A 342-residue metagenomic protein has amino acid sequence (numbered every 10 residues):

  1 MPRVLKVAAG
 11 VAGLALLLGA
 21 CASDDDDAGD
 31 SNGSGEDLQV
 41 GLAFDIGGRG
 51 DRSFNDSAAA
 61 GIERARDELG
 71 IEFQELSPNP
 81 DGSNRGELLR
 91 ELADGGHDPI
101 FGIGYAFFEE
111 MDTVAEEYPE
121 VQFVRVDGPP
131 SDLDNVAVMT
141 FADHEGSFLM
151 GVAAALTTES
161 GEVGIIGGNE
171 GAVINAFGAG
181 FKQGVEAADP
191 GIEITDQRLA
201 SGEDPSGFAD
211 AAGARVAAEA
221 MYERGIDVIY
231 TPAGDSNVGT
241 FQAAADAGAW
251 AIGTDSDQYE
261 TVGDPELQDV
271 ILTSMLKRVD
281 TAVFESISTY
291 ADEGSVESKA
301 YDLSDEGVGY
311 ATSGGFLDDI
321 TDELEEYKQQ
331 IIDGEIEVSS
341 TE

Functional and structural regions predicted by a protein language model:
M1-V11: Bacterial N-terminal signal peptides that target proteins for export
L17-A20: C-terminal motif of bacterial Sec signal peptides marking the signal peptidase cleavage site
S23, D30-E342: A residue-level marker of the well-folded mature domains of exported/periplasmic proteins
